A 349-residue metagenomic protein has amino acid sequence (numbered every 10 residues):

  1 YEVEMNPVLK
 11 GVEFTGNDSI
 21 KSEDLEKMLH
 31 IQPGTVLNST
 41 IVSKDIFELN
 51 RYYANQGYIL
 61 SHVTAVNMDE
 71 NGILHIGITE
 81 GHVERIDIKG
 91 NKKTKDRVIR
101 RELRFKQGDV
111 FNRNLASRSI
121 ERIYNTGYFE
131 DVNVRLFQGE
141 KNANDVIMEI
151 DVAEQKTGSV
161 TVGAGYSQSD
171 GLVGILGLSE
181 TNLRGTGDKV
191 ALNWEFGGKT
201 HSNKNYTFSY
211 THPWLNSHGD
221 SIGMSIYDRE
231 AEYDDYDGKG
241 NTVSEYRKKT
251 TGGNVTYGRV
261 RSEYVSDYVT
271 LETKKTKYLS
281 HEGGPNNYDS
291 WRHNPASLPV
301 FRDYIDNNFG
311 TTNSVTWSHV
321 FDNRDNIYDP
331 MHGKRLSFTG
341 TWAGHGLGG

Functional and structural regions predicted by a protein language model:
Y1-I78, K89-K93, R97, L103-K106 (+8 more regions): Post-signal-peptide, soluble extracytosolic/periplasmic N-terminal scaffold domains of envelope/secretory systems
N6-L9, K156-T157, H345-L347: Short, cysteine-centered beta-strand-loop-beta hairpins and adjacent loop/turn segments enriched in charged/polar
L9-G16, V83-I88, V160-Y166: Disulfide-bonded cysteine-rich modules in secreted/extracellular proteins, activating on the conserved Cys frameworks
K21-E23, K93, N112-Y328, R335: Gram-negative/organellar outer-membrane beta-barrel architecture
S61, G81-H82, V260: Extended, domain-scale alpha-helical bundle/helix-rich regions
T79-E84, K156: A structural signal for beta-strand and strand-to-loop patches characteristic of beta-rich domains
R324, D329-G349: Acidic, glycine-rich loop-and-beta core segments that form the ion-binding/anion-interacting portion of active sites
